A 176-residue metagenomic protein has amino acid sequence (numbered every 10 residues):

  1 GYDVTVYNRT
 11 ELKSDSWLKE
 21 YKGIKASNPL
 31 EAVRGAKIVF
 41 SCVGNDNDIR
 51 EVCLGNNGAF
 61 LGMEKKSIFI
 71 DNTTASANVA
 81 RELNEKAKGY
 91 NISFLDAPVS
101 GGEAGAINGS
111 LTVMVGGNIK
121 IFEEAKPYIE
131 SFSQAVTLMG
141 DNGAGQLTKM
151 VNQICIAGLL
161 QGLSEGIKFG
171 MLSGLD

Functional and structural regions predicted by a protein language model:
G1-S41, S67, E103, L172: NAD(P)+-binding Rossmann beta1-loop-alpha1 motif at the extreme N-terminus of oxidoreductases
Y7, C42, T73, V115-G116: Active-site-adjacent beta-strand anchor residues
S14, A36, D46, N56 (+5 more regions): A general structural signal for well-ordered alpha-helical segments in protein cores
K19, R34, L61, P127-S131: Solvent-exposed polar/charged
P29-R34, I38-V39, D46-L111: Rossmann-like NAD(P)(H) cofactor-binding subdomain of soluble oxidoreductases
T74-I154: Rossmann-fold dinucleotide-binding core
A144-D176: Helical "substrate-binding/catalytic lid" subdomain of Rossmann-like NAD(P)-dependent dehydrogenases/reductases
